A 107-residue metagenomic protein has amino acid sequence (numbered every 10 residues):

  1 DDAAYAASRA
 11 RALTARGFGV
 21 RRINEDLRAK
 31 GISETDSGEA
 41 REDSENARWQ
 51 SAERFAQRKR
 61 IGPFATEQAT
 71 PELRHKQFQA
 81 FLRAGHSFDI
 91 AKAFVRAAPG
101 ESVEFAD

Functional and structural regions predicted by a protein language model:
D1-D107: An alpha-helical, amphipathic repeat domain used for nucleic-acid recognition, typified by the mTERF helical solenoid
